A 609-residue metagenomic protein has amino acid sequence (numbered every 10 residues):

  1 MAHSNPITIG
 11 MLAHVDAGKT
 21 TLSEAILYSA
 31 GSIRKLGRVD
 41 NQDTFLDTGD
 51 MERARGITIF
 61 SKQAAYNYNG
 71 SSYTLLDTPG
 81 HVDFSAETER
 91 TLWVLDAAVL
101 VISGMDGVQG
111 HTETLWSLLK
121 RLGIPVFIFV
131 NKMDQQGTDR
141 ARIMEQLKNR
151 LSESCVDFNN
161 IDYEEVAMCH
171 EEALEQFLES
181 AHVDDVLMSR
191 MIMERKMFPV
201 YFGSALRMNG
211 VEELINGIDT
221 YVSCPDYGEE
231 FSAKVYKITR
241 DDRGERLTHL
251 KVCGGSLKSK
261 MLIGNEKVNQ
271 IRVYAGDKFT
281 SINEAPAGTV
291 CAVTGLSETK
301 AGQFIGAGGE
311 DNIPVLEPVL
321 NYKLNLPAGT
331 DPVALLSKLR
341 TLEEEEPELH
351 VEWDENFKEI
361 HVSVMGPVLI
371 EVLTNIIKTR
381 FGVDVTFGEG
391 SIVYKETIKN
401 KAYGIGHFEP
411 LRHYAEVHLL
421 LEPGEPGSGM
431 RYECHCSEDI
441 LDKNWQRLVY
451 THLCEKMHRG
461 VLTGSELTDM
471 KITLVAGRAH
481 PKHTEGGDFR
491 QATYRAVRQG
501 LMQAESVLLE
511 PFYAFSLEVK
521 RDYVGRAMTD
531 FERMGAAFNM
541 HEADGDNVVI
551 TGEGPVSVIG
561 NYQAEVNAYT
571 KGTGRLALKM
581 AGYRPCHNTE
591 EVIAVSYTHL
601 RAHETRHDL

Functional and structural regions predicted by a protein language model:
M1-A17, K35, G104-D242, I263 (+1 more regions): P-loop NTPase catalytic nucleotide-binding module
M1-I102, V108, R142-L151, C155-D157 (+1 more regions): P-loop NTPase switch module centered on the Walker A-proximal segment
F127-F129, E317-A328, E355-H361, G427-I440 (+4 more regions): Short, hydrophobic beta-strand segments
Y221, E229-N321, E359: Conserved nucleotide-binding/hydrolysis modules and their immediate coupling elements across P-loop/ASCE NTPase motors
S256, Q446-L467: Long hydrophobic segments that form regular secondary structure
G308-S428, T451, E455, Y494-Y513 (+3 more regions): Charged, conformationally dynamic linker/hinge segments that couple catalytic or nucleotide-dependent chemistry
S391-E455, R478-H480, L517, D522-E542 (+1 more regions): C-terminal polymerase-core module
T598-H607: Conserved small/polar residues in nucleotide/adenosyl-binding loops
